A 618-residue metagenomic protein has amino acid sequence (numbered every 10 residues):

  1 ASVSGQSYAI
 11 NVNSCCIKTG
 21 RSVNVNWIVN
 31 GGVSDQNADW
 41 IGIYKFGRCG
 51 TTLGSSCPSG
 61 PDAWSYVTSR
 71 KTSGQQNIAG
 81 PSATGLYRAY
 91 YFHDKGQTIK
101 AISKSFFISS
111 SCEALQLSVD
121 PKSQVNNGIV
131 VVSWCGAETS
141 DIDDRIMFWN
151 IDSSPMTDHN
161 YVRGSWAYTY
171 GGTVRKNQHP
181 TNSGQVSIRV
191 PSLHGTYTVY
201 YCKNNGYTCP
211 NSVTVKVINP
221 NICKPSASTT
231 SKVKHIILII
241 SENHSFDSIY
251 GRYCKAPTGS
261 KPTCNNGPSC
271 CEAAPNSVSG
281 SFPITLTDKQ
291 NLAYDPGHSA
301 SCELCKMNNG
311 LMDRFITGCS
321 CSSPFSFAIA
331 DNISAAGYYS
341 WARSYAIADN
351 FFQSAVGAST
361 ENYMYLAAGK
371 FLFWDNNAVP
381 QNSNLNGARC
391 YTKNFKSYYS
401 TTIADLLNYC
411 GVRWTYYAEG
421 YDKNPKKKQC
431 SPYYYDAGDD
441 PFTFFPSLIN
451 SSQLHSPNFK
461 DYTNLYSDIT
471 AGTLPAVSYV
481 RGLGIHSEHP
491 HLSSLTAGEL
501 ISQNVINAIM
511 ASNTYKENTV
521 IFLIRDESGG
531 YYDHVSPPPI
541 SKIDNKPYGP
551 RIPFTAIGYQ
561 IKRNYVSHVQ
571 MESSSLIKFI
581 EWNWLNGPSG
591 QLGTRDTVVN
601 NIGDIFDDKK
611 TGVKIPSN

Functional and structural regions predicted by a protein language model:
V3-N221: Extended, solvent-exposed regions of the mature portions of secreted/cell-surface glycoproteins
P220-N618: N-terminal pro-sequences and low-complexity stem/linker regions of secreted or lumenal proteins
